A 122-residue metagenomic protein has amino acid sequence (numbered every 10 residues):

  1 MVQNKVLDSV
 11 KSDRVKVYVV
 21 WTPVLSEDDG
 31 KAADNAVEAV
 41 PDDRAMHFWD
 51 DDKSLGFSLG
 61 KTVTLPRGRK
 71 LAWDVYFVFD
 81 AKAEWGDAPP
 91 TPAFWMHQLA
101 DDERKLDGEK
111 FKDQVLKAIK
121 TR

Functional and structural regions predicted by a protein language model:
M1-E38: Structural microenvironment flanking redox-active thiols in thiol-disulfide oxidoreductases
Q3-N4, A33, G56, K112 (+1 more regions): Extracytoplasmic/secreted envelope proteins and their assembly/folding machinery, especially bacterial periplasmic
N4-K11, D52-K53, G60-K61, K120: Sec-exported extracytoplasmic/periplasmic mature domains
S12-V17, P41-M46, W73-D74: Loop/turn elements at helix/coil->beta-strand transitions in domains of secreted/extracellular proteins
T22-E27, D51-G56, A83-W85: Solvent-exposed loop/turn segments at secondary-structure junctions within structured extracellular/periplasmic domains
D29-K31, L59-G60, A88-T91: Short, solvent-exposed loop/turn and secondary-structure capping segments
V37-R69: Short, internal strand/loop/helix patches that form the active-site neighborhood or redox-interaction surface
L71-R122: Thiol-/selenol-based redox modules, centered on thioredoxin-like and closely related oxidoreductase domains
